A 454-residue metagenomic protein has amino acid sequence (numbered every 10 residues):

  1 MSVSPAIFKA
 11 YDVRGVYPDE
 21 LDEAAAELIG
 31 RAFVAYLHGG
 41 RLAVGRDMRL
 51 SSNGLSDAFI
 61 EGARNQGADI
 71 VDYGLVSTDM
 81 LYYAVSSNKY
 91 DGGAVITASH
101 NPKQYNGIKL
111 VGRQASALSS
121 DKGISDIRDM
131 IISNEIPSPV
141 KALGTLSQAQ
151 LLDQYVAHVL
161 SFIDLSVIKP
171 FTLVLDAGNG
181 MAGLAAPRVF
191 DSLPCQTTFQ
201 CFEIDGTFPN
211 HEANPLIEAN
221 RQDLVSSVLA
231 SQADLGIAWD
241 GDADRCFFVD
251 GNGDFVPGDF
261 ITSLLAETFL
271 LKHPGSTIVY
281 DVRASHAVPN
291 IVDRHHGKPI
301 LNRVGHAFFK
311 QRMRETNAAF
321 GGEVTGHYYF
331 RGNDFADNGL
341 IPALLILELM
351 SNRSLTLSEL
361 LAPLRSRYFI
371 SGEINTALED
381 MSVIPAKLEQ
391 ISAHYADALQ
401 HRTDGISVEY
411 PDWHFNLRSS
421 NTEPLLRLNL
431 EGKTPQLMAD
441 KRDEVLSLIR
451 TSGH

Functional and structural regions predicted by a protein language model:
M1-E61, N65-G67, L146-F171: An N-terminal, well-structured beta->alpha segment
G39-N106, L160, R188-V249: N-terminal small/polar loop signature for handling phosphorylated ligands or for N-terminal nucleophile
D91-P102, V228-D250, F255, P299-L301 (+1 more regions): Glycine-rich phosphate-binding loop
K103-Q104, L110-D121, D126-D129, D223-H296: Replace "Mg2+/Mn2+-dependent" with "divalent metal-dependent
N106-S231: Gly/Ser/Thr-enriched, mixed-charge loops and adjacent short helices that form phosphate/oxyanion-binding elements
F199-C201, D254-H273, H306, G339-E348: Gly/Ser/Thr-rich active-site loops/lids in small-molecule metabolic enzymes that frequently grip phosphoryl groups
H273-H454: Phosphate-binding and adjacent anionic-ligand microenvironments
